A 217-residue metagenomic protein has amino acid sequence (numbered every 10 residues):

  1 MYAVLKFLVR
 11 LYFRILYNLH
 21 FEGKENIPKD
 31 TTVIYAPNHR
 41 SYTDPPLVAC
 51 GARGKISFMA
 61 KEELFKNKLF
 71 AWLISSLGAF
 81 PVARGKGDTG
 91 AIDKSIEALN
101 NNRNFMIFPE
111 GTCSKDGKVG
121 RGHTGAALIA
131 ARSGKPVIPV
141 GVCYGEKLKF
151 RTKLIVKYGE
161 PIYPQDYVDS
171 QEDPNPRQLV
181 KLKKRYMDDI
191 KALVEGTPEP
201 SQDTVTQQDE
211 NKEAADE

Functional and structural regions predicted by a protein language model:
M1-V33, T43, A52, G78-A79 (+3 more regions): Membrane-anchoring hydrophobic helices of lipid-metabolizing enzymes
V4, L8, D44-L47, A60 (+3 more regions): Hydrophobic alpha-helical segments typical of transmembrane helices and their membrane-interface/capping positions
L8-V9, S76-V82, P109-T112: Short, basic, glycine/proline-bearing loop/turn elements
L11, K24-I27, V48-C50, A71-W72 (+2 more regions): Short secondary-structure boundary/capping segments
R14, P28-K86: Catalytic core of membrane glycerolipid acyltransferases/transacylases, capturing the structured, soluble-facing
L16, H20, K86-A91: Glycine-rich, highly charged phosphate/nucleotide-binding loops
G23, N38, A60-K61, G78 (+2 more regions): A secondary-structure boundary/capping signal
G90-E217: Non-catalytic C-terminal accessory region of glycerolipid acyltransferases and related lyso-lipid remodeling enzymes
